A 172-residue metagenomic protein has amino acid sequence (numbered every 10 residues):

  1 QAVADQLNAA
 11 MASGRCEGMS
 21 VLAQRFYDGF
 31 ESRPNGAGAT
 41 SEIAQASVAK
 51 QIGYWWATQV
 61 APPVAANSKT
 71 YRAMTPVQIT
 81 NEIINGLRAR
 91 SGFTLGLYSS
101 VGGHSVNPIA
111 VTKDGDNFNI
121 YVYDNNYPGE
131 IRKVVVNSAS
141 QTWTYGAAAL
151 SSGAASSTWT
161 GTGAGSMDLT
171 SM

Functional and structural regions predicted by a protein language model:
Q1-V77: Cysteine-nucleophile protease catalytic domains, especially the papain-like/related folds used in DUB/UBL proteases
D5, A9, N81, N85 (+1 more regions): Polar/charged alpha-helical tracts
G14, G18, G29, G36-S41 (+10 more regions): Residue-identity detector for glycine
Q24, D28-G29, W56, A73 (+4 more regions): Intrinsically disordered, low-complexity regions enriched in small/polar residues
F30, P108, V134-V136: General "foldedness" signal
T40, T58, T70, T75 (+6 more regions): Residue-identity detector for threonine
Y71-V122: Active-site-adjacent substructure of cysteine-protease-like catalytic cores
S100-G103, T112-M172: Cys-His-centered catalytic/binding microenvironment captured across papain-like cysteine peptidases and homologous
